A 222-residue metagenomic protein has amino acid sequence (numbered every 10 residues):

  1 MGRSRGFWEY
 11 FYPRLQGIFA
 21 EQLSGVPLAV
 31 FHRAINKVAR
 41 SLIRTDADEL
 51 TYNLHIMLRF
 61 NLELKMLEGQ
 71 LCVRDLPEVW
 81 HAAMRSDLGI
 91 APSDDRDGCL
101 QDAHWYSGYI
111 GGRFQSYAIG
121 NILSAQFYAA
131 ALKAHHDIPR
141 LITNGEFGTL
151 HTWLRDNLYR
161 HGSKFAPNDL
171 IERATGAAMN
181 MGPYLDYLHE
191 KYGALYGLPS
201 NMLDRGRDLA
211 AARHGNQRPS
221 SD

Functional and structural regions predicted by a protein language model:
M1-L71: A conserved active-site cap/scaffold subdomain adjacent to cofactor or substrate pockets
I56, F60-D222: C-terminal, non-catalytic "cap/extension" segments appended to globular domains
